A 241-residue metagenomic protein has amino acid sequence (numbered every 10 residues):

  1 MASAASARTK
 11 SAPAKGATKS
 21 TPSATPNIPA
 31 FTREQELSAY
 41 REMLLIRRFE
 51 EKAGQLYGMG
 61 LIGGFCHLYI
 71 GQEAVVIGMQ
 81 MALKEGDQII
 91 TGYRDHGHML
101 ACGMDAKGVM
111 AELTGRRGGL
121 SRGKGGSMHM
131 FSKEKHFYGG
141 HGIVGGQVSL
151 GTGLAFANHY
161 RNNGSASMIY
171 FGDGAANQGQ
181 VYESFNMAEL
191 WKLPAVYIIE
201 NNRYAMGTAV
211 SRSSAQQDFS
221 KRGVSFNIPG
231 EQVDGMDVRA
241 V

Functional and structural regions predicted by a protein language model:
A2-R94: N-terminal amphipathic, basic-rich helices that act as targeting or association modules
E51-G54, M59-W191, A209-A215, S220-N227: Cofactor-binding active-site loop characterized by glycine-rich and histidine/acidic residues
P194-A195, P229: Short, proline-centered helix/strand-breaking motifs
A195-Y197, N201: A positional/architectural concept
A205-G207: A short acidic, helix-capping loop that chelates divalent metal ions and anchors anionic groups
E231-G235: Short acidic-hydrophobic, aromatic-tinged amphipathic segments that line or gate anion-handling sites
R239-V241: Structural signature of the thiamine diphosphate
